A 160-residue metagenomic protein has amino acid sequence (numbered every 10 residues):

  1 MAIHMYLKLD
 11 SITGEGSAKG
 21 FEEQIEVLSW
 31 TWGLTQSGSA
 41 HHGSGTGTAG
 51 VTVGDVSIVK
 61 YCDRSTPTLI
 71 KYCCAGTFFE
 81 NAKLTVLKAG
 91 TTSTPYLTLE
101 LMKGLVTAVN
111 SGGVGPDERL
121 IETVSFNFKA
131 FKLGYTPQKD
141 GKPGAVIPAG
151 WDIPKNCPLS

Functional and structural regions predicted by a protein language model:
M1-S160: Glycine-rich, low-complexity intrinsically disordered segments
